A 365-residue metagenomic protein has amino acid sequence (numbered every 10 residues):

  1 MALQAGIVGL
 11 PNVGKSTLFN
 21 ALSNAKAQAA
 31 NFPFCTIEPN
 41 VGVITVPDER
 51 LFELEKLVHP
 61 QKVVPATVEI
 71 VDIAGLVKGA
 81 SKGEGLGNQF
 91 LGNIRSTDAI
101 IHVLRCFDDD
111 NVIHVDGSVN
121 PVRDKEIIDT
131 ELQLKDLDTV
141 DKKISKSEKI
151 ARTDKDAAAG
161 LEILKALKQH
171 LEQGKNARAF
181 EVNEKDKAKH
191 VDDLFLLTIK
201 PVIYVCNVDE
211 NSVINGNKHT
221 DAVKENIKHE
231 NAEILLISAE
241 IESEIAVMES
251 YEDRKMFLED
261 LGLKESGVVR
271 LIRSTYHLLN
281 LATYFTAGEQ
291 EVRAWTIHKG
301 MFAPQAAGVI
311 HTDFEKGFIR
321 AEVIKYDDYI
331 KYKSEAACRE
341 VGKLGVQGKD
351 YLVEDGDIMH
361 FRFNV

Functional and structural regions predicted by a protein language model:
M1-I113, D129, D141-K142, S147: Conserved G1/Walker A P-loop phosphate-binding module
A2-V8, V13, F19, K146-L352 (+2 more regions): C-terminal-of-GTPase-core extension/linker across diverse P-loop GTPases
N24-A25, R50-L51, G75-V77, R105-N111 (+6 more regions): Conserved nucleotide-binding/hydrolysis micro-motifs of P-loop NTPases
A30-N31, V112-D116, G216-K218, M248: Short amphipathic alpha-helical segments
F34, D48-L51, V64-I70, E84-D98 (+8 more regions): Amphipathic alpha-helical transducer elements in NTP-driven molecular machines
L76-K82, G117-L132, A151-D156, G262: Flexible beta-alpha connector loops of hexameric P-loop NTPases
R95, A99-H102, F107-K135, T139-K142 (+3 more regions): Switch/coupling subdomain of P-loop NTPase systems
S96, E354-D355: Short, flexible surface segments
